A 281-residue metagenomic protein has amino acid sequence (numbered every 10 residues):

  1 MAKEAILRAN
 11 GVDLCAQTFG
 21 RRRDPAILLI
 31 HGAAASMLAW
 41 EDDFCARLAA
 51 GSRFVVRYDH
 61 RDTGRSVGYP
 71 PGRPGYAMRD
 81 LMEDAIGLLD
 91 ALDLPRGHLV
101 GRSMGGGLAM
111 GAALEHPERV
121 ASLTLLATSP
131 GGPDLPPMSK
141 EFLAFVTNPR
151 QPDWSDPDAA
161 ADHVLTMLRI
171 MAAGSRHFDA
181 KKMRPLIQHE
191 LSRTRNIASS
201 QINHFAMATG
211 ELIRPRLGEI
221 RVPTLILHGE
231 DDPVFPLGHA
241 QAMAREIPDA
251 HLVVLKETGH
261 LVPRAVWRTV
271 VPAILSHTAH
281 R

Functional and structural regions predicted by a protein language model:
V12-G68: Conserved HGGG/HGGXW glycine-rich cap/lid loop of the alpha/beta-hydrolase fold
T63-V100: Active-site loop/oxyanion-hole signature of alpha/beta-hydrolase fold enzymes
G106-P117, L123: Short glycine-enriched nucleophile-adjacent loop and the immediately C-terminal alpha-helix near the catalytic center
A121-S155: Flexible "cap/lid" loop of the alpha/beta hydrolase fold
D158-S200: Conserved alpha/beta-hydrolase catalytic His-Asp/Glu region
I220, I226-H228: Short beta-strand/loop motif that positions the catalytic acidic residue of the alpha/beta-hydrolase fold
P233-H239: Conserved alpha/beta-hydrolase "acid-adjacent" motif
A250-R281: Catalytic active-site module of serine/aspartate enzymes centered on a nucleophile-bearing elbow/loop
